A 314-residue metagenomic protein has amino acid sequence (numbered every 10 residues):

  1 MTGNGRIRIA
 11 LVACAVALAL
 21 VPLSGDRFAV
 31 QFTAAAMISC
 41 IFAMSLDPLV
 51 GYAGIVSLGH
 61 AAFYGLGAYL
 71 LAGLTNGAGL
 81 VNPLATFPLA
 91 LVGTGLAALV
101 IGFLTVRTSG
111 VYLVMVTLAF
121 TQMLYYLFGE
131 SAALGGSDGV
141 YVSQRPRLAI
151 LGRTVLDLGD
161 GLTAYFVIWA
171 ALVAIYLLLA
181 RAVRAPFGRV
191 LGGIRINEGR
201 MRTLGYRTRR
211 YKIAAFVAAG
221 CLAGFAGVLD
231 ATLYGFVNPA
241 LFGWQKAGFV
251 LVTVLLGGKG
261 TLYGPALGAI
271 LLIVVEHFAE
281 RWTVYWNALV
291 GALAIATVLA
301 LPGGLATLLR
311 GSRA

Functional and structural regions predicted by a protein language model:
M1-A314: Transmembrane alpha-helices and adjacent helix-loop boundaries
